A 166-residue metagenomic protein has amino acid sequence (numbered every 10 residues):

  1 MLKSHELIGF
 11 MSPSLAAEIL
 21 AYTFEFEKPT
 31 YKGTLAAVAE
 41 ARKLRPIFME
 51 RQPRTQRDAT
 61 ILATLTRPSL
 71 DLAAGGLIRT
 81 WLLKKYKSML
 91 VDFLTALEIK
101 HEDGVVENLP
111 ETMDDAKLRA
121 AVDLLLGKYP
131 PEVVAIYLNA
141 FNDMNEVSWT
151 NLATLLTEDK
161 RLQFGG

Functional and structural regions predicted by a protein language model:
M1, L90-F93, G166: N-terminal low-hydrophobic presequence detector
L2-T30, T34: Charged, amphipathic alpha-helical stretches
T23-W149: Acidic, low-complexity, intrinsically disordered interaction modules
A41, D159-K160: Long, compositionally biased, charged low-complexity segments
S148-L152, L156-T157: Long amphipathic alpha-helical scaffold segments
K160-G166: Short acidic DE-rich linear segments
